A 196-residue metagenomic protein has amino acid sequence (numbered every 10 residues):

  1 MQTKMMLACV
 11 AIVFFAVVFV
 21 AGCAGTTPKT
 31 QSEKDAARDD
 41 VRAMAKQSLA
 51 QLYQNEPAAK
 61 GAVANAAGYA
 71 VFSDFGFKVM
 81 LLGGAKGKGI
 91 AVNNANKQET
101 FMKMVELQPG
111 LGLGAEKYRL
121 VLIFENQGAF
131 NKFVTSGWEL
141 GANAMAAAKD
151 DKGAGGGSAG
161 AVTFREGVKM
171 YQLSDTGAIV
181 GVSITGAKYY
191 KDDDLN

Functional and structural regions predicted by a protein language model:
M1-V10: Bacterial N-terminal signal peptides that target proteins for export
V10-I12, A161: Intrinsically disordered, low-complexity regions
V13-V18: Sec-dependent N-terminal signal peptides of Gram-positive bacterial secreted proteins and lipoproteins
V20-G22: C-terminal motif of bacterial Sec signal peptides marking the signal peptidase cleavage site
A24-N196: Small-residue-enriched, tightly packed secondary-structure blocks
